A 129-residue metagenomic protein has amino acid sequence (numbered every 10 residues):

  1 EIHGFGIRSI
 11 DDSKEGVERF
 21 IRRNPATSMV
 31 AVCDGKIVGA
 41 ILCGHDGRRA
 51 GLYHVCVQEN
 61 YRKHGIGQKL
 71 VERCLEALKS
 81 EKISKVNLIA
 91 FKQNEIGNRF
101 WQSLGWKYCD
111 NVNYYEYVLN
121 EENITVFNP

Functional and structural regions predicted by a protein language model:
E1-I21: Conserved GNAT-fold acetyl-CoA-binding loop/helix
E18-V30, G51: A short helix-loop-beta-strand connector motif used in the catalytic cores of GNAT acetyltransferases and, in some
V30, K36-G44, G51-H54: Conserved beta-strand in the GNAT
V32, V55-R62, A90-F91: A short, internal acetyl-CoA/4′-phosphopantetheine-binding micro-motif in the GNAT/acyltransferase core
G44-Y53, R62, C109-V112: A conserved beta-turn-beta hairpin within the catalytic core of GNAT-like acetyltransferases that forms part
H54-V57, K63-E76, R99, S103: Conserved acetyl-CoA-binding loop-helix of GNAT-fold acetyltransferases
E59, L88-G97, E116-L119: Conserved beta-strand-loop-alpha-helix junction that forms the acyl-donor binding cleft
L78-A90: Conserved GNAT acetyl-CoA-binding A-motif
